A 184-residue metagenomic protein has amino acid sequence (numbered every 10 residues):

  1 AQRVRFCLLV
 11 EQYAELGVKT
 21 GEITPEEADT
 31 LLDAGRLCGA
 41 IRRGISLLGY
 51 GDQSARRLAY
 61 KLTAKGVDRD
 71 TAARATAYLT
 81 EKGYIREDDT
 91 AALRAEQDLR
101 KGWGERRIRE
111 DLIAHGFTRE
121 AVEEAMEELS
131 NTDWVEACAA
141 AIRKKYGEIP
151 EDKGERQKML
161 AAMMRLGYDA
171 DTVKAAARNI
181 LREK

Functional and structural regions predicted by a protein language model:
A1-K184: An alpha-helical, amphipathic repeat domain used for nucleic-acid recognition, typified by the mTERF helical solenoid
